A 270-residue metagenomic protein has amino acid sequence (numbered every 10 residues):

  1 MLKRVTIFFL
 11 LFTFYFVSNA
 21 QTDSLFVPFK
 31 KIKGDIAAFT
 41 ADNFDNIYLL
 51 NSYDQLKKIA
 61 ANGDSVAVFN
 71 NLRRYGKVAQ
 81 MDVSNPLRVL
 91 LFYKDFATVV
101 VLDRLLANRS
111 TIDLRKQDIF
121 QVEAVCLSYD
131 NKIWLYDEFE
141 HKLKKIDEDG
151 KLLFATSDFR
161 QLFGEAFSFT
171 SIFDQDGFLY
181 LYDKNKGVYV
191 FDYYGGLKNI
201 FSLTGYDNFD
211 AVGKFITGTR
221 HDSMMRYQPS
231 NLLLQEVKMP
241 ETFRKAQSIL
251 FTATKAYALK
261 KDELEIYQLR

Functional and structural regions predicted by a protein language model:
M1-V27: Bacterial Sec-dependent N-terminal signal peptides
S24-I32, D64-N71, N108-R115, K151-G164 (+2 more regions): A short beta-strand motif characteristic of beta-propeller blades
K30-Y53: Beta-strand-rich domains and repeat architectures in extracellular enzymes and scaffolds, especially beta-propellers
G34-D42, Y75-D82, I119-C126, G164-I172 (+2 more regions): Repeated scaffold domains used in trafficking and secretory/extracellular systems, primarily beta-propellers
F44-D45, P86-L87, D130-N131, D176-F178 (+2 more regions): Short coil/turn segments that connect the beta-strands within blades of beta-propeller domains
L49-S52, V89-D95, L135-F139, Y180-K184 (+3 more regions): Conserved beta-strand positions in repeat-built beta-propeller and related beta-rich domains
A60-D64, D103-A107, D147-G150, D192-G196 (+2 more regions): Short loop/turn segments that connect beta-strands within beta-propeller blades
K245-R270: Blade-level signature of beta-propeller repeat domains, shared across WD40, Kelch, NHL, RCC1 and BNR/Asp-box propellers
